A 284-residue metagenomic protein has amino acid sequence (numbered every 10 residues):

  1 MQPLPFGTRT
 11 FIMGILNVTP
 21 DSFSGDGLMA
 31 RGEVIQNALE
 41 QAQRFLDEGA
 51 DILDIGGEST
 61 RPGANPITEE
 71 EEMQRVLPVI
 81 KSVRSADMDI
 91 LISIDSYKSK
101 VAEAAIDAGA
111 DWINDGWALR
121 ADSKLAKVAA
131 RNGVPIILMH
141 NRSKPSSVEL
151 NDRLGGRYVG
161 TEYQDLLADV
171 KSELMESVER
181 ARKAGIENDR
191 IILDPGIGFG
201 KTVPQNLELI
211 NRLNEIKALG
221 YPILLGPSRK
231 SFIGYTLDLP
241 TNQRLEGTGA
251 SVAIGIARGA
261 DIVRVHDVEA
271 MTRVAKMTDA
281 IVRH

Functional and structural regions predicted by a protein language model:
M1, F6-G7, S22-Q41, T60-S85 (+6 more regions): Active-site-adjacent loop and "lid" segments of alpha/beta metabolic enzymes
N37-G56: Catalytic domains of carbohydrate-active enzymes, especially glycoside hydrolases
I90, E187-R190: Short acidic capping loops at alpha-helix termini that bridge into adjacent secondary structure
I197: Acidic helix/loop microenvironments that form the catalytic cleft of cell-wall polysaccharide enzymes
